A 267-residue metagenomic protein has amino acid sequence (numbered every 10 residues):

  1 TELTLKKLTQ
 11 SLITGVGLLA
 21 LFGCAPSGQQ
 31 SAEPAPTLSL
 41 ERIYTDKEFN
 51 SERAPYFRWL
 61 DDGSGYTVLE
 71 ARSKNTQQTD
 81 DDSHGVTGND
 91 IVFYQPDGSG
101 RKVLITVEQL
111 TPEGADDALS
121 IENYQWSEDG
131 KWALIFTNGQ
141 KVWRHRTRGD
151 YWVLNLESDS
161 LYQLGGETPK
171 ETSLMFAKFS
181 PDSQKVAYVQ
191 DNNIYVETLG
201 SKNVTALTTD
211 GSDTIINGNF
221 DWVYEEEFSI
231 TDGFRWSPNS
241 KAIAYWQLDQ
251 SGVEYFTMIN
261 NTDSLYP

Functional and structural regions predicted by a protein language model:
E2-I13: Bacterial N-terminal signal peptides that target proteins for export
S11-G15, C24-P267: Beta-propeller folds
